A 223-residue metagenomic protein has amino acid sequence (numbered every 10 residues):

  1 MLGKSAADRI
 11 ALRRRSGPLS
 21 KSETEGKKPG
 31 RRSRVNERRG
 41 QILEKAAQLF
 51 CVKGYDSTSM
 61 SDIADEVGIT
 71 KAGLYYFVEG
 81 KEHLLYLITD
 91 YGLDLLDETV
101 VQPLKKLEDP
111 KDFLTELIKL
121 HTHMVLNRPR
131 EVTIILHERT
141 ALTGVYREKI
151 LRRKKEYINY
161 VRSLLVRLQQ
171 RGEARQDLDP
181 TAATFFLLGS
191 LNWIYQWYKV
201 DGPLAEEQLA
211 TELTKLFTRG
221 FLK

Functional and structural regions predicted by a protein language model:
M1-K27, L120-H123, N127, N159-R171 (+3 more regions): C-terminal peripheral helix-coil segments that are non-catalytic and often amphipathic
R38, K81, I88, G92 (+8 more regions): Hydrophobic/aromatic residues within well-ordered alpha-helical segments
Q41, K45, L49-H83, L87: Helix-turn-helix
D94-D97, V101, V145-R171, T181-F185 (+2 more regions): Amphipathic alpha-helical packing segments from all-alpha helical-bundle domains
V101-R130, P180, T184-L187: Hydrophobic alpha-helical connector segments
L126-V145, Q196: Amphipathic alpha-helical segments used for helix-helix packing
